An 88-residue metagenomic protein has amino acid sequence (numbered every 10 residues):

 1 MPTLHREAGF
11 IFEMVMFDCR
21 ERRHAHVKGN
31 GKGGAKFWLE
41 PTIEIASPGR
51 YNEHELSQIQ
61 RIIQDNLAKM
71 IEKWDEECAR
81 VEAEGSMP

Functional and structural regions predicted by a protein language model:
M1-R23: Short, charged/polar N-terminal "headpieces" of proteins
H5-E7, A46, K69: Alpha-helical structural elements
R6, R20-R23, R50, R61 (+1 more regions): Arginine residue identity/basic-tract feature
F10-F12, Y51, W74: Aromatic side chains
E13, A25-K28, G34, Q60 (+2 more regions): Functionally constrained cores in energy, signaling, and assembly domains
V15-E53: A short, structured beta-strand/loop element
L56-P88: C-terminal structural segments of small proteins and small subunits
